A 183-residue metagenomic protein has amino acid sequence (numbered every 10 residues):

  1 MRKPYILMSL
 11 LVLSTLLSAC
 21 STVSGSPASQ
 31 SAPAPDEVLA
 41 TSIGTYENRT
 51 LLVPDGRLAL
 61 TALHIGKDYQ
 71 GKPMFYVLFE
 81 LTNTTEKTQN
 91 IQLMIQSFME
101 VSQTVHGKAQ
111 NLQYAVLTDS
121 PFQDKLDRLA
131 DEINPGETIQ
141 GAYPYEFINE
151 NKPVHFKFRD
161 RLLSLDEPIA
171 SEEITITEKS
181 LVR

Functional and structural regions predicted by a protein language model:
M1-P4: Positively charged n-region of N-terminal signal peptides that target proteins for export
I6-L13: Sec-dependent N-terminal signal peptides
T15-A19: C-terminal motif of bacterial Sec signal peptides marking the signal peptidase cleavage site
S21-A59: N-terminal, intrinsically disordered, polar/charged segments of Gram-positive cell-envelope systems that serve as
T45-E47, L60-I65, D124-L129, Q140-G141: Short structured motifs
T61-Y76, T88-I91, A130-N134: Short, solvent-exposed beta-strand/turn "edge" segments of beta-rich domains on protein surfaces
T82-E137: The feature marks short-to-medium sequence segments in extracytoplasmic or secretory-pathway proteins
D131-R183: Surface-exposed edge beta-strand/loop patches
